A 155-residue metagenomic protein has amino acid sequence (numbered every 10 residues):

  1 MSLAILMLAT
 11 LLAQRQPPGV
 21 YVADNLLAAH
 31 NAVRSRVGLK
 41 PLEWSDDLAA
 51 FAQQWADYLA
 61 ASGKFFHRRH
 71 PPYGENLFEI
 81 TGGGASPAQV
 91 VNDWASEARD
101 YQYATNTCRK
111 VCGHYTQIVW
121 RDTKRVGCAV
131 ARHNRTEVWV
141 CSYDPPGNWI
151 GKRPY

Functional and structural regions predicted by a protein language model:
S2, G19, P87-A88: Low-complexity, intrinsically disordered short peptide segments enriched in small/polar/basic residues
S2-L12: Sec-dependent N-terminal signal peptides
Q14-G74: Short, well-ordered surface patches within globular domains
Y73, G83-Y155: Disulfide-stabilized extracellular recognition modules
